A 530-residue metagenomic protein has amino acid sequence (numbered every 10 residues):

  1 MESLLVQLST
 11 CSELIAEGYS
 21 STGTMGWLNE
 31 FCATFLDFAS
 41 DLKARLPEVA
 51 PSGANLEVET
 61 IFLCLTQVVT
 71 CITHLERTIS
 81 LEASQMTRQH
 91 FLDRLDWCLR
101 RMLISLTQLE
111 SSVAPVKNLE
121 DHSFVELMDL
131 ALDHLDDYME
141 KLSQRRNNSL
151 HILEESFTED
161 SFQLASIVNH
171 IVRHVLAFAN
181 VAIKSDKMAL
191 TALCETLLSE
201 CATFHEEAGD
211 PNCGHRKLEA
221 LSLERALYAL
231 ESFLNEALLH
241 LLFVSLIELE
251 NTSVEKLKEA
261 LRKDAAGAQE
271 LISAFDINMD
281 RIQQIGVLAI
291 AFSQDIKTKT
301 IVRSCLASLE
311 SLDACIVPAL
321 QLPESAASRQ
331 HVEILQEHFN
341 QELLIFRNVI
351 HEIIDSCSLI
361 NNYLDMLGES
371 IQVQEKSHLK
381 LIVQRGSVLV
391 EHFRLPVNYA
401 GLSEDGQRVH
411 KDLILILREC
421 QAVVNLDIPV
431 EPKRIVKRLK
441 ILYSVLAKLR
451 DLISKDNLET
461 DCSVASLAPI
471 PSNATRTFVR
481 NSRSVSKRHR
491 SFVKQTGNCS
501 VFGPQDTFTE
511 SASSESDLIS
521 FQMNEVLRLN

Functional and structural regions predicted by a protein language model:
M1-N530: Extended non-catalytic scaffolding segments
